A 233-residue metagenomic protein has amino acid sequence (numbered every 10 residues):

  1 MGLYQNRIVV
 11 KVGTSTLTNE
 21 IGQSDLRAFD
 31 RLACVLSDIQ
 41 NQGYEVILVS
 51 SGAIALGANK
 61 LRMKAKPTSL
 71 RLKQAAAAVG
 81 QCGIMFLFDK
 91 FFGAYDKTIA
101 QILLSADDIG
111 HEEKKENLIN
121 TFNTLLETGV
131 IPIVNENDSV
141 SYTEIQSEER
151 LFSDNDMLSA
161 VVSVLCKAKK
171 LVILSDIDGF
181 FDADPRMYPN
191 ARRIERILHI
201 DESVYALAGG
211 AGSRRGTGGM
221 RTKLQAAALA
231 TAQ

Functional and structural regions predicted by a protein language model:
M1-A232: Nucleotide/pyrophosphate-binding catalytic subdomain
